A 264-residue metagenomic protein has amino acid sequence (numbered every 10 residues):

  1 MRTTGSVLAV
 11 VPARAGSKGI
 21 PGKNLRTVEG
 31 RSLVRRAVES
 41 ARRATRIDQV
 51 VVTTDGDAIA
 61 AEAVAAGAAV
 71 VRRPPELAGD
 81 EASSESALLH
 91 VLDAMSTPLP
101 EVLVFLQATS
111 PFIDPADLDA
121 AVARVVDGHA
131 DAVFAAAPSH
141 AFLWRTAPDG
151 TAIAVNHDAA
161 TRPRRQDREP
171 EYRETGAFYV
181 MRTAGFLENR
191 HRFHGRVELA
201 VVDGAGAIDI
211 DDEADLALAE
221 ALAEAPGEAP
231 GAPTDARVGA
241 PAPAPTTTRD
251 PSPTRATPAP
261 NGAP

Functional and structural regions predicted by a protein language model:
R2, S86, E171-D235, D250 (+1 more regions): Conserved alpha/beta core of the MobA/IspD/sugar-nucleotide pyrophosphorylase nucleotidyltransferase superfamily
R2-T53: N-terminal glycine-rich phosphate-binding loop and ensuing alpha1 helix
R14, P75, A137-P138: Histidine-centered beta-alpha loop that forms part of the nucleotide-sugar donor binding/catalytic region in diverse
I47, P100, H129-A130: Short, high-confidence coil segments that cap the C-terminus of an alpha-helix and link into the following beta-strand
T54-I59, G185: Short, polar loop motifs at secondary-structure junctions
D57-V104, I113-A116, A120: Short phosphate-binding loop-to-helix
S84-S86, S110-D203: Conserved core of the sugar-phosphate nucleotidyltransferase
